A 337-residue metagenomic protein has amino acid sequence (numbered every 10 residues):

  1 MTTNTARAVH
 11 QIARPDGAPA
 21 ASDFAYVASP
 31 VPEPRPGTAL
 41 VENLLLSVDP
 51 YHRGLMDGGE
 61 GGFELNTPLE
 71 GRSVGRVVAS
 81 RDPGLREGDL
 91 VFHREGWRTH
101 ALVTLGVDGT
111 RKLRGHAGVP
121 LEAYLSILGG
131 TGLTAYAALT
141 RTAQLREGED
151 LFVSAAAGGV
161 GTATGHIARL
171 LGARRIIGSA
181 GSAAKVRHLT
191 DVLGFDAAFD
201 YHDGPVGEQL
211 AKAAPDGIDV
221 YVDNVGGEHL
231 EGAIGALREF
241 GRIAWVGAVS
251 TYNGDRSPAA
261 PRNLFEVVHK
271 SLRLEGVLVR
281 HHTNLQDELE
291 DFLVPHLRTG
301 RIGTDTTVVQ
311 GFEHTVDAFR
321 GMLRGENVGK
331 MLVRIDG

Functional and structural regions predicted by a protein language model:
T2-N4, R280-G337: C-terminal hydrophobic helical "lid"/dimerization subdomain of Rossmann-like NAD(P)H-dependent oxidoreductases
V31-V48, M56-W97: Glycine-rich beta-strand-centered segment in the early N-terminal region that forms part of a ligand/cofactor-binding
G71-G75, R86-A155: NAD(P)H dinucleotide-binding glycine-rich loop of Rossmann-like/cofactor-binding domains, especially the beta1-alpha1
S80-G84, G178-R187, H202, V206 (+2 more regions): Short glycine/proline-centered loop/turn elements that form peptide/ligand docking sites
F92, F152, F199, Y221-V222: N-terminal Rossmann-like NAD(P) cofactor-binding module of classical short-chain dehydrogenase/reductase
L125-G204: Mid-domain Rossmann-like dinucleotide-binding core that forms the NAD(H)/NADP(H) cofactor-binding site
L189, E228-I302, D336-G337: Glycine-rich phosphate-binding loop and adjacent beta-alpha segment of Rossmann(oid) nucleotide-cofactor-binding
P205-D216: Short amphipathic alpha-helix with an adjacent loop that forms part of the alpha/beta core around
